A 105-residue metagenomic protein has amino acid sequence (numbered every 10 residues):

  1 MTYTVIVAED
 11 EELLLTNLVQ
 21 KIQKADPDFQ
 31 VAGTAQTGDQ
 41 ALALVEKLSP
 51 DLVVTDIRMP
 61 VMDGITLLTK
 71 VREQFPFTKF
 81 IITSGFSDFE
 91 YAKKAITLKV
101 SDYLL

Functional and structural regions predicted by a protein language model:
T2-L14, L18-V19: Conserved acidic segment of CheY-like receiver
T4-I6, G33, I81: A structural signal for isolated positions on well-ordered beta-strands in alpha/beta enzyme cores
A8-E9, A35, V53: Conserved sequence signature across two-component system core domains
K21-A25, L44: Alpha-helical interaction/dimerization surfaces of two-component signaling modules
D26-V31: A generic structural motif
A32-D39: Conserved Asp/Asn-Gly motif in the active-site loop of CheY-like receiver
L42-L105: CheY-like receiver
